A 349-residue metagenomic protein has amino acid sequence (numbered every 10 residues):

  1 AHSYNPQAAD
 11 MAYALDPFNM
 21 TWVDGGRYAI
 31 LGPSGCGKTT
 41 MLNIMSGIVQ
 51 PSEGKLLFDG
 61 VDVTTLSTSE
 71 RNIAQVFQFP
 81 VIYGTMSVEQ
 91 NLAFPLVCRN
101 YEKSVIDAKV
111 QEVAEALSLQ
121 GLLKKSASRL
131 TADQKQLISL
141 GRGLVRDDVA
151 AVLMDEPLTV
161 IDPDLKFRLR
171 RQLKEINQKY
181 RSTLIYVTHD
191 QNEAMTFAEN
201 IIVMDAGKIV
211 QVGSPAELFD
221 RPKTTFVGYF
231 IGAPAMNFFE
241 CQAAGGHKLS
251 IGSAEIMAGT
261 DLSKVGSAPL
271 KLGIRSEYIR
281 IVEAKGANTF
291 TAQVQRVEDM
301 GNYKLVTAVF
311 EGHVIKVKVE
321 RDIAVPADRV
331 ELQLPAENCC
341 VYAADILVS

Functional and structural regions predicted by a protein language model:
A1, M11-V23, G54: Conserved beta-strand
Y28-A29, Q75: Short beta-strand immediately N-terminal to the Walker A/P-loop
L31-P33: The feature captures the beta-strand-to-loop junction immediately N-terminal to the Walker
S46: Helix-to-loop junction immediately C-terminal to a conserved catalytic motif
S52-K55, A206: Conserved coupling/switch loops of ABC nucleotide-binding domains, chiefly the family-specific signature
G54-D62: Conserved ABC transporter NBD signature motif
N72, I82-K223: ABC ATPase nucleotide-binding domains
M236-F238, G246-S349: Non-catalytic connector elements of ABC transporters
